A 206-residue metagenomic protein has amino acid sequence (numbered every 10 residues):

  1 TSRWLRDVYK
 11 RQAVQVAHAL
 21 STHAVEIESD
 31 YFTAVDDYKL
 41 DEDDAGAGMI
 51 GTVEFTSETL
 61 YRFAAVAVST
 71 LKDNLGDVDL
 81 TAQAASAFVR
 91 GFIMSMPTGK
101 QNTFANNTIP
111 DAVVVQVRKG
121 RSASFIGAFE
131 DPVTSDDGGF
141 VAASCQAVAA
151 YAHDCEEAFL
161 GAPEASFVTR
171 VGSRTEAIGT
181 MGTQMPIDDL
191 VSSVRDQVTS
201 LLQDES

Functional and structural regions predicted by a protein language model:
T1, P132, S200-D204: Surface-exposed polar/charged interaction patches
T1-L5, Y9: Single conserved hydrophobic/aromatic residue that forms the stacking wall/gate of nucleotide- or nucleobase-binding
K10-Q12, T56-L60, H153-E156, A162-P163: Short, well-ordered loop/turn elements at secondary-structure boundaries
Q12-F125: A contiguous, surface-oriented mixed alpha/beta subdomain in the mid-to-C-terminal portion of proteins that forms
E28, P97-F104, D137, L160 (+2 more regions): Residue-level signal for secondary-structure boundary elements
Q83, A87, G139, A143-Q146 (+3 more regions): Alpha-helix boundary/N-cap detector
F104-S173: C-terminal hydrophobic structural anchor segments that stabilize assembly/packing rather than catalytic chemistry
A162-S206: Hydrophobic, glycine-enriched assembly/anchoring segments
